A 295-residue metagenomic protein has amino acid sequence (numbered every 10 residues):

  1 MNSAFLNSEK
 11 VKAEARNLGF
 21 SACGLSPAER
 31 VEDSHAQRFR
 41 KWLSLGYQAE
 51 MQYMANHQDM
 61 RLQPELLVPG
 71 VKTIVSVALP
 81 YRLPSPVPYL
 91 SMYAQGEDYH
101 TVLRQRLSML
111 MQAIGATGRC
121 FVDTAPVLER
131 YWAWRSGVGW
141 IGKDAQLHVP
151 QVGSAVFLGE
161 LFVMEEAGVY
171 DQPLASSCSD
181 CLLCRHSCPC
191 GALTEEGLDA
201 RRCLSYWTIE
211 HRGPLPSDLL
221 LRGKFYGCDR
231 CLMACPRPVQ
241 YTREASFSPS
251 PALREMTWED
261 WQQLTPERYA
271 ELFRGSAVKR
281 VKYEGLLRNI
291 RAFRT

Functional and structural regions predicted by a protein language model:
M1-S177, P214, L220: Auxiliary alpha/beta "docking" domains used to position bulky ligands
E29-Q37, R201-P214, Y241-A252: Flexible glycine/acidic-rich beta-alpha junction loops that bind and position SAM and/or redox cofactors in anaerobic
F162, A167-P214: Cys/His-clustered metal-coordination modules, chiefly Zn-binding fingers
L183-S205, L221-P249: Iron-sulfur cluster-binding cysteine motifs and their immediate structural context in ferredoxin-like electron-transfer
H211-G227, T257-V281: Short Fe-S-cluster ligation motifs
V239, F247-D260, G275: Extended alpha-helical surfaces
E271, K279-T295: Long, compositionally biased charged/polar accessory segments in the mid-to-C-terminal portions of proteins
